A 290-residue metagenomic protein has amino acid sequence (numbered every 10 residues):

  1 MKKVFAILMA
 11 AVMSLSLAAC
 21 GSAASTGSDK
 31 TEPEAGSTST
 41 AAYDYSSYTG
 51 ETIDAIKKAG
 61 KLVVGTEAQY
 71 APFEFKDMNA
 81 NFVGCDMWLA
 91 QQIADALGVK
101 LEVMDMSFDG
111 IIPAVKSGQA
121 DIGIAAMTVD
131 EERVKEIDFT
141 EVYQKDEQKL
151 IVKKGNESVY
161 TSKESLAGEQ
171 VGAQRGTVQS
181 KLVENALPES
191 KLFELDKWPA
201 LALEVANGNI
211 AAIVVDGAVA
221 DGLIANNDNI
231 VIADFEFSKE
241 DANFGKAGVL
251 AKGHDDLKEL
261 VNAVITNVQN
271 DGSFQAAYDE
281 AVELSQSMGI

Functional and structural regions predicted by a protein language model:
S16-A35: Bacterial lipoprotein signal-peptidase II cleavage site
A23, G36, A41-S46, M87-A96 (+3 more regions): Extended ligand-binding regions for polar small-molecule ligands
D29-A126: Extracytoplasmic small-molecule ligand-binding "clamshell" domains of the periplasmic binding protein/Venus flytrap
L62-T66, K163-G176, K191: Short loop->beta-strand "edge-of-pocket" segments that line small-molecule binding or catalytic clefts across diverse
Q91, D95, K100-S165, F237-K239: Acidic, polar ligand-binding/catalytic clefts
E102-P113, S158, F193-N207, A218: Short helix-initiation/N-cap motifs at beta->coil->alpha
M127-K135, L182-N185, A206-N207, A211-N243: A ligand-binding cleft/hinge motif common to bilobed small-molecule-binding domains
K145-K154, D221, A225-A263, Q286-I290: Periplasmic-binding protein-like
